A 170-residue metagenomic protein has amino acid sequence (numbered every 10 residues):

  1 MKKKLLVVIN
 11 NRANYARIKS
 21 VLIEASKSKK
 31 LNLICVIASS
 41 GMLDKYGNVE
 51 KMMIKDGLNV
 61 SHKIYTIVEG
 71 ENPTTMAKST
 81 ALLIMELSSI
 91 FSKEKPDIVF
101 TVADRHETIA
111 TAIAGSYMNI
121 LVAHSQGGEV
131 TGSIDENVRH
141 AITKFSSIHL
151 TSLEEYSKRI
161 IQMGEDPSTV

Functional and structural regions predicted by a protein language model:
M1-G41: N-terminal subdomain of nucleotide-sugar transferases
V8, V36, T101-A103, S125: Structural motif
N11, D104, S152-E154: Helix N-cap/beta->alpha junction signal
L33-S79, E86: Conserved nucleotide-sugar phosphate-binding/catalytic loop shared by glycosyltransferases and other
S89-R105: Short N-terminal targeting/anchoring amphipathic segment
F100-Y117: An aromatic- and histidine-rich active-site surface loop
I120-V170: Active-site-proximal region of nucleotide-activated glycan assembly enzymes, centered on histidine/acidic-rich loops
